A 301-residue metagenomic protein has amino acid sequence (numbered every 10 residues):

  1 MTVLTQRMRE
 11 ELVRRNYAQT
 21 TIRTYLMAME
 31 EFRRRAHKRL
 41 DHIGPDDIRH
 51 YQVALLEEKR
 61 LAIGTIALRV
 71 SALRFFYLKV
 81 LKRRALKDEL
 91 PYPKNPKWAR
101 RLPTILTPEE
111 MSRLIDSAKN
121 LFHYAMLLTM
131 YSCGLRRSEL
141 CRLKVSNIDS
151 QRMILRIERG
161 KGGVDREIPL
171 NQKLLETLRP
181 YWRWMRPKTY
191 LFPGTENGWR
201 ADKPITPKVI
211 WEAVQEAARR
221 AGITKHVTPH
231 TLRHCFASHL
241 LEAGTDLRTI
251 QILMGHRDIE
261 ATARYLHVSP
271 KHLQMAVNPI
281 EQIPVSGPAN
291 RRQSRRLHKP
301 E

Functional and structural regions predicted by a protein language model:
M1-E301: Conserved catalytic core of the tyrosine transesterase superfamily
